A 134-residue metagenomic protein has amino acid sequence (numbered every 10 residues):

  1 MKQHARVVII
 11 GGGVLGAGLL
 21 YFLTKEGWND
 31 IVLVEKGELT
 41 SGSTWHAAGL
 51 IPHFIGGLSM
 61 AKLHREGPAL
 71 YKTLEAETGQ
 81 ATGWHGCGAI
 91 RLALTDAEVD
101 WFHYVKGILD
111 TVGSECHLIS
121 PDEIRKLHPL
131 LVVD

Functional and structural regions predicted by a protein language model:
M1-K2, K25, W84: Short, flexible hinge/linker loops that cap or flank conserved catalytic cores
M1-L15, V32: Beta1/beta-strand and adjacent pyrophosphate-binding region of the FAD-binding site in flavoprotein oxidoreductases
G11, E35, A93-L94: Small/polar loops that bind or transfer phosphate-bearing groups
L23-T24, L109: Hydrophobic alpha-helical packing residues
T24-W45: Glycine-rich FAD pyrophosphate-binding loop
G49-L127: Dinucleotide-binding Rossmann-like beta1-alpha1 core, especially the glycine-rich loop that anchors the ADP
L131-D134: Short, intrinsically disordered, charge-balanced linker/junction segments flanking boundaries in proteins
